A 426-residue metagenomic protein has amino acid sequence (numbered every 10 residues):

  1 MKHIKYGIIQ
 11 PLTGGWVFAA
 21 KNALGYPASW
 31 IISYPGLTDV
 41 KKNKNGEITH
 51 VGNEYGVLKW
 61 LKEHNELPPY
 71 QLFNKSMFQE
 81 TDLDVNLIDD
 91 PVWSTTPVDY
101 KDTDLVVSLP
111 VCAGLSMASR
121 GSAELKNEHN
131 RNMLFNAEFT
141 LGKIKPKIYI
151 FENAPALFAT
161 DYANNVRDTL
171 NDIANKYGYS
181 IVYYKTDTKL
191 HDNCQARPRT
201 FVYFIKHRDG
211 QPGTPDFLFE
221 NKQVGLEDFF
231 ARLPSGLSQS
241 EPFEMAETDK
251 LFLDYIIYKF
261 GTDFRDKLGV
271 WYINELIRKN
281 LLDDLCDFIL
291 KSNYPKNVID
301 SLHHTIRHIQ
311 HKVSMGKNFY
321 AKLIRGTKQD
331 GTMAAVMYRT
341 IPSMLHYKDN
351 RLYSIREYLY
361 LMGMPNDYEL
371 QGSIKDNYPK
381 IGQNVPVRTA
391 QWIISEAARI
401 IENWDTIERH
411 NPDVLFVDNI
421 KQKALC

Functional and structural regions predicted by a protein language model:
K2-K145, P155-A159, N164-N165: Core alpha/beta nucleotide-donor-binding catalytic domains of modification enzymes
H3, R197-R199, D330-M333: Extracellular structured ligand-interaction cores
T13-G14, T38, V111-L115, P155-A156 (+4 more regions): Short, solvent-exposed loop/turn segments at secondary-structure junctions
G14, Y55, P68-P69, F135 (+6 more regions): A structural signal for well-ordered alpha-helical segments within the folded catalytic domains of diverse enzymes
L24, F158, A174-G178, A397 (+2 more regions): A generic secondary-structure signal for well-formed alpha-helical elements
T95-L105, A113-M315: Class I S-adenosyl-L-methionine
D263-C426: C-terminal target-recognition/interaction regions appended to catalytic cores
